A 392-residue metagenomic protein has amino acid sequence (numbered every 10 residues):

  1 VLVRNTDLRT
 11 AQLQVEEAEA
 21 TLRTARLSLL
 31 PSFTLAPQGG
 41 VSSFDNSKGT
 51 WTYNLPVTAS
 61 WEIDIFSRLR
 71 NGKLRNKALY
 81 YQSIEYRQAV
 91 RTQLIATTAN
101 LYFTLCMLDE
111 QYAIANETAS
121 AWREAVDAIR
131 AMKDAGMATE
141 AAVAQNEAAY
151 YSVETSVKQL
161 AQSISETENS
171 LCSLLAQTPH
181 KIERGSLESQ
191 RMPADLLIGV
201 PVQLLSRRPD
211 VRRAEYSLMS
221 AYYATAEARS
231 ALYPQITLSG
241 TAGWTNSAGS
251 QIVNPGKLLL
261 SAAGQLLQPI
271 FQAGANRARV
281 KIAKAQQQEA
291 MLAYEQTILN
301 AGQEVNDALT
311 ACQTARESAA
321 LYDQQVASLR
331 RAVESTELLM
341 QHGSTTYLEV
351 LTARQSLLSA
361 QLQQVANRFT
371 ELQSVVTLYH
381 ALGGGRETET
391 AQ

Functional and structural regions predicted by a protein language model:
V1-T21, M137-T139, S189-M219, P269-I270 (+6 more regions): Bacterial Sec-pathway N-terminal export signals of envelope proteins
R9-T10, R26-L27, I63-R91, A141 (+7 more regions): Sec/SRP-type N-terminal targeting helices
A20, L27, E85, T92 (+17 more regions): Regular, well-ordered alpha-helical segments
A36-S60, K181-L197, Q203, A226 (+2 more regions): Small/polar, glycine/serine/threonine/aspartate-rich low-complexity segments that form flexible
T52-N54, N100, Q145, L259-S261 (+1 more regions): Transmembrane beta-barrel architecture of outer-membrane proteins
L69, A78, E85-V200, A311 (+5 more regions): Periplasmic alpha-helical coiled-coil/stalk elements that build and connect Gram-negative outer-membrane
P179, M192, L309, Q363-Q392: Acidic, low-complexity, intrinsically disordered peripheral segments
A327-L351, V376-A391: A glycine-biased, small/acidic residue-tolerant capping/turn segment at secondary-structure junctions
